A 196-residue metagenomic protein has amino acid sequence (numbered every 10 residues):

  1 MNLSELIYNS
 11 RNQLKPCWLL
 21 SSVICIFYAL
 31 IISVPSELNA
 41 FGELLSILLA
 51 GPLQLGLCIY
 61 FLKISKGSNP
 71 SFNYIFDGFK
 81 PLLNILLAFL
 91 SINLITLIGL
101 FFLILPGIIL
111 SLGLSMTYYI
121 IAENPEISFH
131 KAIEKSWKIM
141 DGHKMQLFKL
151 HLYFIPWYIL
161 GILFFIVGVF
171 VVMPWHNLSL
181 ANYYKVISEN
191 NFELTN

Functional and structural regions predicted by a protein language model:
M1-I31, N69-I98, L112-I162, N196: Interfacial aromatic "cap" segments that immediately flank transmembrane helices in multipass membrane proteins
C25, V34-F41: Intrinsic N-terminal pre-sequences and regulatory tails
L38-N69, L97-K131, Y158-E193: Selective recognition of hydrophobic, aromatic-rich stretches within alpha-helical transmembrane segments of polytopic
